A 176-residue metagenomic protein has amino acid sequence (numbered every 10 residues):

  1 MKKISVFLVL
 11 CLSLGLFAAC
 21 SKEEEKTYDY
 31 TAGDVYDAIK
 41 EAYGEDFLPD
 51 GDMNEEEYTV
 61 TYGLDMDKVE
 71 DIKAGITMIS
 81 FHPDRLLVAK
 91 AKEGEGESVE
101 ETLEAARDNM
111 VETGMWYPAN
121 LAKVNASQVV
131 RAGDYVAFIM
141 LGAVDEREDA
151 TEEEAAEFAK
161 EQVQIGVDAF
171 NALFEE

Functional and structural regions predicted by a protein language model:
M1-L8: Positively charged n-region of N-terminal signal peptides that target proteins for export
C11-L12: Repetitive helical segments and hydrophobic/amphipathic motifs
G15-A19: C-terminal motif of bacterial Sec signal peptides marking the signal peptidase cleavage site
S21-R85, A91-E176: Soluble, non-membrane globular domain cores that form compact, hydrophobic packing and curved binding surfaces
